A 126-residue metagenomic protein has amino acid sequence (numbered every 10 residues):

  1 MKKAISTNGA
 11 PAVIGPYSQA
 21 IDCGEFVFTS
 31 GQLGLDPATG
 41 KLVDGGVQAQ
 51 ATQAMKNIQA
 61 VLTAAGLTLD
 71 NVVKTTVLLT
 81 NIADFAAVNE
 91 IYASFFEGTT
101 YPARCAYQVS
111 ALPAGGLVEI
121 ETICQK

Functional and structural regions predicted by a protein language model:
K2-K126: Short, polar/acidic, helix-capping and beta-turn segments at strand->helix junctions that line the mouths
